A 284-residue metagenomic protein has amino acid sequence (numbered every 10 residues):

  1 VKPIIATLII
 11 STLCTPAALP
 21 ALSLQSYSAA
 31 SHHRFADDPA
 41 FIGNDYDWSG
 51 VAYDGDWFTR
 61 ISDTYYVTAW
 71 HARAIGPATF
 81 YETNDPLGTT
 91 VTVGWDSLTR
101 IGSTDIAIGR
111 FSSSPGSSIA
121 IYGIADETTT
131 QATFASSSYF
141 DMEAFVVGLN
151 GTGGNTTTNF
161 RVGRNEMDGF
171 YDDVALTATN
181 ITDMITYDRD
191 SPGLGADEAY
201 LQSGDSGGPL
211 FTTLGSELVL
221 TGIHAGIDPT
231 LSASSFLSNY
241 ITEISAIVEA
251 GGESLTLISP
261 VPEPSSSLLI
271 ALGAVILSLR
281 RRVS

Functional and structural regions predicted by a protein language model:
I5-L24, E249-I270: Short, threonine-centered small-residue motifs that mark membrane-proximal processing/anchoring sites and TM-junction
A21-G50, D54-R73, V162, F170-D173 (+3 more regions): C-terminal subregion of chymotrypsin/trypsin-like serine protease catalytic domains
D56, T89-D96, N159-R164, V219: Short beta-strand segments
S62-D63, V67-T104, S114-G116, S138-M142 (+1 more regions): Catalytic-histidine neighborhood of serine endopeptidases, predominantly the chymotrypsin-like S1/PA family
T79-N84, V147-L149, F211-T213: A generic structural motif
T99-R100, N155, E198-S203: Short Gly/Pro-enriched turn/cap motifs at secondary-structure boundaries
I106, S112-E198, S238: Chymotrypsin/trypsin-fold serine protease catalytic domain
L277-S284: C-terminal membrane-anchoring or membrane-association module
